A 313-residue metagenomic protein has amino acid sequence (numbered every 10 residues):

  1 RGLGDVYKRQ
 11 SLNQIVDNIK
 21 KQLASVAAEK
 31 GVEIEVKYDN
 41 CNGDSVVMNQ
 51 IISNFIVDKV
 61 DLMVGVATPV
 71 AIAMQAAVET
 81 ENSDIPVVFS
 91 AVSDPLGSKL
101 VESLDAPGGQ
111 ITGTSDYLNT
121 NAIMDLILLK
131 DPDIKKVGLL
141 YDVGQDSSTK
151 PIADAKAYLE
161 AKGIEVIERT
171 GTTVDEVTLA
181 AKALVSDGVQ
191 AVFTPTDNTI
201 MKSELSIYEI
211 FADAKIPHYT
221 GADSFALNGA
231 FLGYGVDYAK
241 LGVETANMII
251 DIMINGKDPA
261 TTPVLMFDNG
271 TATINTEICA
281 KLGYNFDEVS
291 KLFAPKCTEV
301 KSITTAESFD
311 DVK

Functional and structural regions predicted by a protein language model:
G2-Y7: Short, small-residue-biased leader/transition segments that mark boundaries at the very start of proteins
K8-Q14, V36-V46, T114-N121, Y141-P151 (+5 more regions): Hinge/beta->alpha junction and helix N-cap segments in small-molecule ligand-binding domains
N18-N40: Signal peptide-proximal N-terminal region of secreted/periplasmic/extracellular or secretory-lumen proteins
I19, T112-K162, D258, T262-I278: An alpha-beta-alpha
K37-E102, D197-A212, I216: Beta-alpha junction/loop-to-helix N-cap segments that form part of ligand/metal-binding clefts
D94-K136, V236-K257: Hydrophobic alpha-helical segments within soluble ligand-binding/sensing domains
D146-I216, A222: Pocket-lining segment of extracytoplasmic ligand-binding domains
D251-K313: Hinge/cleft segment of the Venus flytrap/periplasmic-binding protein
